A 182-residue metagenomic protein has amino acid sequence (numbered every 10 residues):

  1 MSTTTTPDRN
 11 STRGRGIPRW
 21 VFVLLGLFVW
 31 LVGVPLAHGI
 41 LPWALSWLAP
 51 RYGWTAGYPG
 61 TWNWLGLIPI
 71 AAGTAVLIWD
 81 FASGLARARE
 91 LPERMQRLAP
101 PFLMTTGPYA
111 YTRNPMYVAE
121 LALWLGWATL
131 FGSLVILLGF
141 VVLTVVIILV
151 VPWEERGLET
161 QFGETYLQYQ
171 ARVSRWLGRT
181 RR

Functional and structural regions predicted by a protein language model:
M1-T106, V118-R182: Membrane-anchoring alpha-helices and their flanking helix-loop junctions
Y111-V118: Histidine-centered phosphotransfer motif of kinases
